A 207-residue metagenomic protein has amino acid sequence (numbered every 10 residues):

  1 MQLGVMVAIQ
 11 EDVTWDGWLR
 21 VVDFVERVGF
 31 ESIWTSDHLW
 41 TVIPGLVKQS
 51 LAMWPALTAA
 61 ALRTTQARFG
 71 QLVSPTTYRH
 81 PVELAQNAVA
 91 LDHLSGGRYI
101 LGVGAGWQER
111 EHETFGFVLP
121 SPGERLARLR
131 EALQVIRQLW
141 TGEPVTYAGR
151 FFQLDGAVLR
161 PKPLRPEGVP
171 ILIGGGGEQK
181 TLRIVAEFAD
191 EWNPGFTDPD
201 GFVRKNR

Functional and structural regions predicted by a protein language model:
M1-R207: Active-site-adjacent structural elements that line small-molecule/cofactor binding pockets in enzymes
